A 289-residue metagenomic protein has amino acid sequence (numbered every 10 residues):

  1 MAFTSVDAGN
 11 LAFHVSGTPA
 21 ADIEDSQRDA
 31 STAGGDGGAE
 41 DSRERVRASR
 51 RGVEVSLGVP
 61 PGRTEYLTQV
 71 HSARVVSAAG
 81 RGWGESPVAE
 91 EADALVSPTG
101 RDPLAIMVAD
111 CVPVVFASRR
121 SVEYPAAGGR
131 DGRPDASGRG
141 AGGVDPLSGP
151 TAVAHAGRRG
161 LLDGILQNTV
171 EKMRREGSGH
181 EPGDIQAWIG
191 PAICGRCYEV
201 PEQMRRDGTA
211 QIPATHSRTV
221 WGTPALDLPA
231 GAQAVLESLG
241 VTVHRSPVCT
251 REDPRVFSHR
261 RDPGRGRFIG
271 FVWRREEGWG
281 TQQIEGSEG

Functional and structural regions predicted by a protein language model:
M1-G289: Active-site microenvironment for binding and transforming phosphate-containing groups
